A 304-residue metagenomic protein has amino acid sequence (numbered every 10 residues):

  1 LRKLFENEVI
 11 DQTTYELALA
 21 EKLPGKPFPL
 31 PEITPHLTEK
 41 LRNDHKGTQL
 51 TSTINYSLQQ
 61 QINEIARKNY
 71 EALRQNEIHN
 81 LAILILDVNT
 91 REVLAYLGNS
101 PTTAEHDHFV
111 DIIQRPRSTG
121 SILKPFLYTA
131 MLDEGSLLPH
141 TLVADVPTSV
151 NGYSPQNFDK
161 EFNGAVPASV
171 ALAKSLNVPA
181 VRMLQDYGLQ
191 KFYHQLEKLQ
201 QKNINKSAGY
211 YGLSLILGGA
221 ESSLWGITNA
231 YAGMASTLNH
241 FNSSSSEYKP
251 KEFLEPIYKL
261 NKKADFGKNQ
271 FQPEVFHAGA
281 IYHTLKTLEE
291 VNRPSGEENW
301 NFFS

Functional and structural regions predicted by a protein language model:
L1, F5, P24-F28, H45-T53 (+7 more regions): Second-shell loop/turn segments in exported
L1-Q60, E64, Q156, H194-A208 (+3 more regions): Non-catalytic, structured segments within soluble enzyme domains
L1-V9, P101-A104, V170-N177, Q185-G188 (+1 more regions): Peptidoglycan glycan-strand catalytic modules in the bacterial/periplasmic cell-wall system
L4, I62, R91, I112-V143 (+3 more regions): Active-site SXXK
D11-E16, F109, L132-V150, Y187-Y193 (+1 more regions): Short, well-structured active-site flanking segments
P27-R42, L137-F192, S236, Y258-E290: Conserved catalytic neighborhood of penicillin-recognizing serine enzymes
S52-L73, I83-D87, Y96, T103-I113 (+1 more regions): A penicillin-recognizing enzyme superfamily signal
E77-N80: Short, small/polar residue-rich loop motifs at catalytic or cofactor-binding pockets
